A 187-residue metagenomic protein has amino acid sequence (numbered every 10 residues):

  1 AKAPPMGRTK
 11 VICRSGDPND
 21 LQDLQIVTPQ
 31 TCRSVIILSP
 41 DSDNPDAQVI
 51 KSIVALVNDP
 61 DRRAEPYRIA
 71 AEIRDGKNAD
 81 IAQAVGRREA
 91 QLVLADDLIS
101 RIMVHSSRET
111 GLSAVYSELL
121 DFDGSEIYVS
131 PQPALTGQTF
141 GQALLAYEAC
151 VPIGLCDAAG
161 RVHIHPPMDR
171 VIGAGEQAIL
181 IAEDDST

Functional and structural regions predicted by a protein language model:
A1-T187: Cytosolic regulatory regions of ion transport systems
